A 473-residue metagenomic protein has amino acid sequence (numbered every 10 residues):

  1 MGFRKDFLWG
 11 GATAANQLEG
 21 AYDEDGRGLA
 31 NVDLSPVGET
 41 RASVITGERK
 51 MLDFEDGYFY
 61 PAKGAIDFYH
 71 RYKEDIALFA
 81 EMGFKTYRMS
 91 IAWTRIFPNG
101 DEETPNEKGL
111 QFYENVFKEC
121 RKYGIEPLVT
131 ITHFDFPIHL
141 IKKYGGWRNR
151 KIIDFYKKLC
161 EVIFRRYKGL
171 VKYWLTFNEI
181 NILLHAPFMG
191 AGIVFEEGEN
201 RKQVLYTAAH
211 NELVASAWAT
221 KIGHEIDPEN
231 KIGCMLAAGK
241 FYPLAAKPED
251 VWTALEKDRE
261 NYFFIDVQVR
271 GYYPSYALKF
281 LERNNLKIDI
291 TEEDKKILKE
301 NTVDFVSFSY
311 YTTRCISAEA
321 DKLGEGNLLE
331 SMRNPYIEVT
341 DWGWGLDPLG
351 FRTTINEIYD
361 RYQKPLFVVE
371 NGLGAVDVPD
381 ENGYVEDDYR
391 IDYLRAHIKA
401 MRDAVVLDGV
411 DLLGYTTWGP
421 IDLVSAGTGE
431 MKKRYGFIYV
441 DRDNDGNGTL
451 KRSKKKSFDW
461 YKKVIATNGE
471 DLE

Functional and structural regions predicted by a protein language model:
M1-D56, N99-D101, L110-E473: Active-site region of glycoside hydrolase catalytic domains
G57-R71, R148-K151: Active-site mouth loops of central-metabolism enzymes
D67, R71-A92, E300-V306: Catalytic domains of carbohydrate-active enzymes, especially glycoside hydrolases
M82-G109, V129-T132: Aromatic-lined carbohydrate-binding/catalytic grooves of carbohydrate-active enzymes
